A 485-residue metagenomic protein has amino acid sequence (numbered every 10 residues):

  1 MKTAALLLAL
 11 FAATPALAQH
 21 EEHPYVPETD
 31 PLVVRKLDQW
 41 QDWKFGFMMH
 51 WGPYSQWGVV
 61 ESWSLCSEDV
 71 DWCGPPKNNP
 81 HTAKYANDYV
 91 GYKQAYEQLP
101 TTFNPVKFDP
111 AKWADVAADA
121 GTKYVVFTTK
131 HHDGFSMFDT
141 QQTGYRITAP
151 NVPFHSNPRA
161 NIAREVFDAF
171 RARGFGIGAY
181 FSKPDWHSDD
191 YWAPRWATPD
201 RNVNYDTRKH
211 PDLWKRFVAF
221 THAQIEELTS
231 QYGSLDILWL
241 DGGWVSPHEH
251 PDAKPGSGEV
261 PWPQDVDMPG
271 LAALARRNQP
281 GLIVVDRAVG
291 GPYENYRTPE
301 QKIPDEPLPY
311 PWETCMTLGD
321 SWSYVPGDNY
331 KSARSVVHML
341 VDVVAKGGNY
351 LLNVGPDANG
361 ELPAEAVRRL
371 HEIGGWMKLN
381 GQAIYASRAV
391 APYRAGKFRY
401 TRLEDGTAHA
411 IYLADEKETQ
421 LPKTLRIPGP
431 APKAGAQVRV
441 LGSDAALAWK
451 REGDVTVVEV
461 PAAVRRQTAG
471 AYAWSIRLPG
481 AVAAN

Functional and structural regions predicted by a protein language model:
M1-L7: Sec-dependent signal peptide recognition, specifically the positively charged N-region followed immediately by
A13-P15: N-terminal signal peptide c-region/cleavage motif recognized by signal peptidases
Q19-N485: Mature catalytic domains of secreted/periplasmic carbohydrate-active enzymes
